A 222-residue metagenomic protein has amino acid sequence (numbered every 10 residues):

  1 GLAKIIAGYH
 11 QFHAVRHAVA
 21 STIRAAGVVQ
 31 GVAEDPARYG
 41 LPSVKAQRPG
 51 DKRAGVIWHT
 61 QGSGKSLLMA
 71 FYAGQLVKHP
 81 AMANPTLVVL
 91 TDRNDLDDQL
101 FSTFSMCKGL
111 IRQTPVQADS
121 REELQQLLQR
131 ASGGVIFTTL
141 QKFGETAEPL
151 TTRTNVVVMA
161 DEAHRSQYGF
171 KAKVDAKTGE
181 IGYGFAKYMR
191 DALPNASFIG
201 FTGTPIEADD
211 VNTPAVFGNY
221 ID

Functional and structural regions predicted by a protein language model:
G1-T86, D95-L110, S132-V135, N155 (+1 more regions): ATP-dependent helicase/translocase motor core
K4-G8, S63, L90, N94 (+7 more regions): Hydrophobic alpha-helical scaffolding
T60-S63, Y72, D92-N94, L140 (+2 more regions): An acidic- and aromatic-residue-enriched active-site/binding cleft used to recognize and process polar
V89, I136-T138, V158: Hydrophobic positions in the central parallel beta-sheet of the AAA+
N94, P115-Q125, T139-E145: Conserved helicase motor
D119-I136, P149-R153: Conserved motor-coupling elements within RecA-like helicase/translocase cores
E145, T151-D222: Signature of the SF2 helicase/ATPase Hel1-core->accessory helical subdomain module
